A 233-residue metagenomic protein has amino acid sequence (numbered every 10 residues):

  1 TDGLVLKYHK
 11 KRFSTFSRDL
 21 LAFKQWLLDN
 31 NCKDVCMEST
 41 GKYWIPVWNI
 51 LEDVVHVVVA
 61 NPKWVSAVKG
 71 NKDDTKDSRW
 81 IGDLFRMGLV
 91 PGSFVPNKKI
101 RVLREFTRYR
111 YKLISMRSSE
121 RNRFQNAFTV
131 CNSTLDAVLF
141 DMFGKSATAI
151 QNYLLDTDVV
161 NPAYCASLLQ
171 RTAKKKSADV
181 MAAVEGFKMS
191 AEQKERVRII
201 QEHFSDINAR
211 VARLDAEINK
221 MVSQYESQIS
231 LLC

Functional and structural regions predicted by a protein language model:
T1-C233: A detector of single, family-specific signature residues that are central to catalytic or substrate-handling motifs
